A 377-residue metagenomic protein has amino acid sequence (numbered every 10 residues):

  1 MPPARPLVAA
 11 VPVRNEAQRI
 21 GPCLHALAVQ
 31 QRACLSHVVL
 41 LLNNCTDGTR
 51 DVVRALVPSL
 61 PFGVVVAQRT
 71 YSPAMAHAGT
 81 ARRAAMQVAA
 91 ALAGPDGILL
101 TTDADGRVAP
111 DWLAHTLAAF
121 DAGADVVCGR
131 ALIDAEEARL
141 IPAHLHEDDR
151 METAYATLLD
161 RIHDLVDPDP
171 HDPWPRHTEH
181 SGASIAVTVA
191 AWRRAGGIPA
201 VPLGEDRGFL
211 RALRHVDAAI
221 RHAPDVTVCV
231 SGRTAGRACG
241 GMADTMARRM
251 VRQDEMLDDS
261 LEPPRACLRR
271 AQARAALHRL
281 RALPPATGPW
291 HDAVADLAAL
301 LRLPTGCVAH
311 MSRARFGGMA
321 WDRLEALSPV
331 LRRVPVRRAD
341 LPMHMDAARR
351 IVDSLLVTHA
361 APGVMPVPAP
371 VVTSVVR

Functional and structural regions predicted by a protein language model:
E16-Q30, L40, D51-V52: Short, well-formed alpha-helical segments that are part of the catalytic scaffolds of diverse glycosyltransferases
L42-D51, Y71-P73, G106: A conserved acidic beta->alpha catalytic loop
G48, P95-D96, T102-A118: Acidic donor-binding/catalytic loop of UDP-sugar-dependent glycosyltransferases, especially processive GT2
D111-E152: Conserved donor NDP-sugar-binding/catalytic core segment of glycosyltransferases
E147-H177: Short, flexible, basic/aromatic active-site loop/helix in glycosyltransferases
L203-F209: Acidic donor-binding loop at a coil-to-helix junction in glycosyltransferase catalytic cores that engages
H215-A218, P224-G240: Active-site donor/metal-binding and catalytic loop motifs of nucleotide-sugar-dependent glycosylation enzymes
M250-R377: Terminal low-complexity segments of carbohydrate-biosynthetic enzymes
